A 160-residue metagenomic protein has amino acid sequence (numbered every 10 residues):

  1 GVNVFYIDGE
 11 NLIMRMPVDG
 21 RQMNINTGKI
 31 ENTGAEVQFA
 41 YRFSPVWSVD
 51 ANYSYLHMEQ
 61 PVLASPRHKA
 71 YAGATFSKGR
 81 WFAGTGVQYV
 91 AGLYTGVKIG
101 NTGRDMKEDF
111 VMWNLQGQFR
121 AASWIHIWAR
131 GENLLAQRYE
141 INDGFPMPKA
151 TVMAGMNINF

Functional and structural regions predicted by a protein language model:
G1: Active-site phosphate/pyrophosphate-binding segments
V4-G9, P17-V18, I25-G96, S123-H126 (+1 more regions): Gram-negative outer-membrane beta-barrel transporters
E10, Y89-K98, R104-K107, V111-F160: C-terminal beta-signal and adjacent terminal beta-strands/loops of Gram-negative outer-membrane beta-barrel proteins
G20, I30-N32, R67, E108-F110 (+1 more regions): Short, solvent-exposed coil/turn segments
M23-G28, E59-L63, G100-M106, I141-F145: Outer-membrane beta-barrel domain signature
